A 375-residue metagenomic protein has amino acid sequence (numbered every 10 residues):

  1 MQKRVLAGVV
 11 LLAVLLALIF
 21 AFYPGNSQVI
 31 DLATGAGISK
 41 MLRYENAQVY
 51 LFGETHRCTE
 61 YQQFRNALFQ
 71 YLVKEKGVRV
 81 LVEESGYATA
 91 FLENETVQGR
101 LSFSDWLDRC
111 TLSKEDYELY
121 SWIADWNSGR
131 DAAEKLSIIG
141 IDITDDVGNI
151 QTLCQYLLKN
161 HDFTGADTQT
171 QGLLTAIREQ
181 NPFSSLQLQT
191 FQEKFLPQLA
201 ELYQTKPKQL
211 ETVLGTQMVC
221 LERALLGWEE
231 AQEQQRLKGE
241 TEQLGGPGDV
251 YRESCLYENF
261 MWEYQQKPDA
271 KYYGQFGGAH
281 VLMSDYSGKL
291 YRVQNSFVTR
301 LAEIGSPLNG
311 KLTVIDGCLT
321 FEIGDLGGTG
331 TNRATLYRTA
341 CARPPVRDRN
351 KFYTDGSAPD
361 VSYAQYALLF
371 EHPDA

Functional and structural regions predicted by a protein language model:
M1-L15: N-terminal Sec-pathway targeting helices
G8, L18-A375: Compositional signal for N-terminal targeting/processing segments
